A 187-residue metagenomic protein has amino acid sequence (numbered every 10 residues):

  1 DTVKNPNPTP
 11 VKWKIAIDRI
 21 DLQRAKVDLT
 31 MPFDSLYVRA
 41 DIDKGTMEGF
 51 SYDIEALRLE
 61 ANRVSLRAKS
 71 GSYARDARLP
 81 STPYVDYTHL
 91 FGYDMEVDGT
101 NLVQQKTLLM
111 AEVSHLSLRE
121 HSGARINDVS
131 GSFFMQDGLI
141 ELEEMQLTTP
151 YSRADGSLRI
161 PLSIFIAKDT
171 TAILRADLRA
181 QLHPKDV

Functional and structural regions predicted by a protein language model:
D1-T30, D43-V187: Extended amphipathic, helix-rich lipid-handling scaffolds
F33: Short arginine-rich
